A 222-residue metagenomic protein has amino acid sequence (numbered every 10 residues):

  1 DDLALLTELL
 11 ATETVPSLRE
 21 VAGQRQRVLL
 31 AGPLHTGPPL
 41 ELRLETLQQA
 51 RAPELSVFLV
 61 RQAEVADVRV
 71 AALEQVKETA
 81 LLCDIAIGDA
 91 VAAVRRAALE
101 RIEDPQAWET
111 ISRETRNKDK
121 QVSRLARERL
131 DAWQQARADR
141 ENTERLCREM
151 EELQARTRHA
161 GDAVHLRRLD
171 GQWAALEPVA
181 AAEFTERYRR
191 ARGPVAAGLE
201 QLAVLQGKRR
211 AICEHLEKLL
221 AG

Functional and structural regions predicted by a protein language model:
D1-E8, T14-E100, Q106-G222: Amphipathic alpha-helical assembly segments used for oligomerization, scaffolding, or translocation
